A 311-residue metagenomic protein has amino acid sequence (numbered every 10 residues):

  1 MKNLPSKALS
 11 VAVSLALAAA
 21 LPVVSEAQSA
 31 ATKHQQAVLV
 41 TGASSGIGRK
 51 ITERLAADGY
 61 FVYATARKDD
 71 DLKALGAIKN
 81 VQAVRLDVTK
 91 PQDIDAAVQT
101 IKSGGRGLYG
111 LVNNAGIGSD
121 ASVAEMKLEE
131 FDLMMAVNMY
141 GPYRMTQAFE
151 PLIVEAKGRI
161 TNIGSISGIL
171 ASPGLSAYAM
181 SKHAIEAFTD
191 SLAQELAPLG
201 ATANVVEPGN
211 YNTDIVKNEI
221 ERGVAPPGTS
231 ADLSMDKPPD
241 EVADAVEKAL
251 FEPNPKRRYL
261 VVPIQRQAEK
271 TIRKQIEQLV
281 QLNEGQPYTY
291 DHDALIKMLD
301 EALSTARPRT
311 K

Functional and structural regions predicted by a protein language model:
S44-S45: Conserved glycine-rich cofactor-binding loop
L86-A96, L128: The beta1-alpha1 cofactor-binding region of Rossmann-like NAD(H)/NADP(H)-dependent oxidoreductases
S122-V123, E130-D132, K157: Substrate-binding pocket helix/loop in short-chain dehydrogenase/reductase
T146, S181: Active-site helix of classical SDR
S165: Residue(s) in the substrate-gating loop at a strand-loop-helix junction that position the organic substrate next
L170, S191-T202: Active-site-adjacent segment of SDR/Rossmann-fold oxidoreductases
P198-L260: SDR active-site lid
